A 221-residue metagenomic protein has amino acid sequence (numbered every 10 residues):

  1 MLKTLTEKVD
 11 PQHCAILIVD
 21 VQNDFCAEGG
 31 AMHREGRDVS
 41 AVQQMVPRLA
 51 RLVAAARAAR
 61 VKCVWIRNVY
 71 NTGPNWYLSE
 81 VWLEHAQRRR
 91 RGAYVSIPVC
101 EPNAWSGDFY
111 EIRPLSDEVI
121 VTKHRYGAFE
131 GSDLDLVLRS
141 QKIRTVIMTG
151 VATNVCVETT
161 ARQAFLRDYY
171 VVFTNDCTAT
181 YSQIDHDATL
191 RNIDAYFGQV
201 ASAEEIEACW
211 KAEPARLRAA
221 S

Functional and structural regions predicted by a protein language model:
M1-A15, D24, A50-A59, W76-S221: Active-site-adjacent betaalpha module
Q12, G30-A56, V61-C63: A short alpha/beta connector and helix-capping loop motif
I18-E35: Short, conserved active-site loops that position catalytic residues or coordinate cofactors/metal ions across diverse
V21, N68, D176: Active-site loop/turn elements of alpha/beta-hydrolase fold enzymes, especially the short glycine-/histidine-rich
I66-V69, V151: Short, well-ordered beta-to-alpha junction loops that form the rim of enzyme active sites and present histidine/acidic
N71-N75: Short catalytic/ligand-binding loop motif for oxyanion handling, primarily in non-cytosolic enzymes, centered on
